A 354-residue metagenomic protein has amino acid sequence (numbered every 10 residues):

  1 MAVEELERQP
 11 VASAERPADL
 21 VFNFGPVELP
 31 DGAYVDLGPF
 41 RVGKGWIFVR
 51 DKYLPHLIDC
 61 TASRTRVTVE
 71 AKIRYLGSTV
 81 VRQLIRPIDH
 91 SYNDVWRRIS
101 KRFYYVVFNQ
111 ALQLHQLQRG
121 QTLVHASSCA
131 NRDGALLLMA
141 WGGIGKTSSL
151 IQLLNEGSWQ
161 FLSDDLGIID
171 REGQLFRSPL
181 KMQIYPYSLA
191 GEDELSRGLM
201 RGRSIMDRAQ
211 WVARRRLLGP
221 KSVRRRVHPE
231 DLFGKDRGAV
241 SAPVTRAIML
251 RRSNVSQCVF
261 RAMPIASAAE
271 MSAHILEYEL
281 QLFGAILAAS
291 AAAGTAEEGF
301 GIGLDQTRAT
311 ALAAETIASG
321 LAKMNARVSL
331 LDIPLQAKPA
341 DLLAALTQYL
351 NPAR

Functional and structural regions predicted by a protein language model:
M1-G142, E156-Q160, I168-R354: A noncatalytic interaction/capping subdomain that flanks phosphate/NTP-handling catalytic cores
I144-K146: Conserved glycine(s) of the Walker
S149-L150: Post-Walker A alpha-helix
L153: Aromatic pocket-lining residues of Rossmann-like dinucleotide-binding sites
